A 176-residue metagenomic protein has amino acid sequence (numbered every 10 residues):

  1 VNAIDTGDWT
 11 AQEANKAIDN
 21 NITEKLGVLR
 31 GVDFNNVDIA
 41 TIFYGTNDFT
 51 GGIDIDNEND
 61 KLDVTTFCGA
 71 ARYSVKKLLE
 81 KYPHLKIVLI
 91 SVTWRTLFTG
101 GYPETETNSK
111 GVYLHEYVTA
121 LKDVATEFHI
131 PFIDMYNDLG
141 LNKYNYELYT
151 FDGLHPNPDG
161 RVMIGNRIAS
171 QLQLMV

Functional and structural regions predicted by a protein language model:
V1-T65, G69: Conserved SGNH/GDSL esterase-like catalytic core that processes O-acyl groups on lipids and polysaccharides
N35, E80-Y82: Short, conserved loop/helix-junction motifs that constitute active-site signature segments in enzyme catalytic cores
D38-F43, D48, K86-S91, P131-D134: Structural recognition of the beta-strand scaffold that forms the well-ordered cores of secreted hydrolase catalytic
L62-D63, R72, S109-K110: A generic structural signal for short
A71-V75, V118: Generic structural signal for well-ordered alpha-helices, preferentially at hydrophobic/aromatic core positions
V75-E80, K122: Surface-exposed amphipathic alpha-helices with a cationic face
V92-V176: Catalytic His-Asp segment of secreted/periplasmic serine-dependent ester chemistry enzymes
